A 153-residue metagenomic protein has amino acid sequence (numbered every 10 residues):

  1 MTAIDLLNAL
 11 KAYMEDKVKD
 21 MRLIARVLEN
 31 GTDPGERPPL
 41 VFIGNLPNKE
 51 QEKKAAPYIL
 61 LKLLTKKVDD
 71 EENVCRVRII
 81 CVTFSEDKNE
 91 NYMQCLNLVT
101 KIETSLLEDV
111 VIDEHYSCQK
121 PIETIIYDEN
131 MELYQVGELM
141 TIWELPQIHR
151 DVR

Functional and structural regions predicted by a protein language model:
M1-D16, L64-E72, I112-R153: Short, charged interaction patches at domain edges and termini
M1-D69, V152: Small/polar-rich, solvent-exposed N-terminal microdomains that initiate assembly or binding
D5, A56, V74, M93 (+2 more regions): Short, well-structured alpha-helical interface segments that form or flank functional binding sites
V41, I59, V77, G137-L139: A broad, low-specificity signal marking well-ordered, structured residues that form hydrophobic/aromatic
L60-K62, I80-V82, I142: Residues in well-ordered beta-strands of folded domains
D70-E72, K88-N91: Alpha-helix N-cap/helix-start motif
V74-D87: Short acidic, glycine/tyrosine-flanked loop/strand segments centered on an H-E-D-like triad
E90-D113: Short, hydrophobic/π-rich interface segment
